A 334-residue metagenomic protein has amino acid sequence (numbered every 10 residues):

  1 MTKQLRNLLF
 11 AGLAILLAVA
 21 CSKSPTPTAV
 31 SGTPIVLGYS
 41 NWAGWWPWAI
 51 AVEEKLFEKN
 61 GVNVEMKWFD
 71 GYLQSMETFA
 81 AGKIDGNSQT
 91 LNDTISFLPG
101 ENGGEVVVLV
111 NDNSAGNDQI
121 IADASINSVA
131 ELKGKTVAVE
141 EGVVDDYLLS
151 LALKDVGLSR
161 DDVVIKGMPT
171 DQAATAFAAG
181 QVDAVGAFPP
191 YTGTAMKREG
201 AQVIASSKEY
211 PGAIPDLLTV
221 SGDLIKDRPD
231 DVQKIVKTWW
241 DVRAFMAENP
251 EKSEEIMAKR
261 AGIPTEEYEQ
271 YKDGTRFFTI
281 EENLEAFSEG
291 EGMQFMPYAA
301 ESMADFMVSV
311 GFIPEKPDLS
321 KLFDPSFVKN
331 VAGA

Functional and structural regions predicted by a protein language model:
M1-P34, A332-A334: Short, low-complexity disordered leader/linker segments with a strong preference for bacterial N-terminal type II
T28-S159, V164-P169, D183-P189, Q202-A205 (+1 more regions): Short, glycine-/small- and polar/acidic-enriched structural segments that line small-molecule recognition paths
W46, I50, E54-K55, E77-A81 (+13 more regions): Solvent-exposed, polar/charged alpha-helical surfaces in well-ordered, non-transmembrane soluble domains, broadly
E53, E58, K154, K197 (+2 more regions): Short polybasic/polar patches that bind polyanions
D85, N92-D93, K166, Q172-A261: Pocket-lining segment of extracytoplasmic ligand-binding domains
G134, K197, D324: Phosphate-coordinating loops and pocket residues in cytosolic domains that bind phosphorylated ligands
D227-F312: Secondary-structure end/capping motifs
A300-A334: Conserved C-terminal helix/tail region of periplasmic/extracytoplasmic solute-binding proteins
